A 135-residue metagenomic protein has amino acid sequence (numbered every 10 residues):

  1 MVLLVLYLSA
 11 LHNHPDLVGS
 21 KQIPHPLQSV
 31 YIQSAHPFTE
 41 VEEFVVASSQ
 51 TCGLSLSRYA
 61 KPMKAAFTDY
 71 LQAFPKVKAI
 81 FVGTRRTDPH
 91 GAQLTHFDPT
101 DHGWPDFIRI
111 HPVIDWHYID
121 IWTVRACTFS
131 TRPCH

Functional and structural regions predicted by a protein language model:
M1-H135: Nucleotide-activated chemistry modules centered on ATP-dependent adenylation/adenylyltransferase
